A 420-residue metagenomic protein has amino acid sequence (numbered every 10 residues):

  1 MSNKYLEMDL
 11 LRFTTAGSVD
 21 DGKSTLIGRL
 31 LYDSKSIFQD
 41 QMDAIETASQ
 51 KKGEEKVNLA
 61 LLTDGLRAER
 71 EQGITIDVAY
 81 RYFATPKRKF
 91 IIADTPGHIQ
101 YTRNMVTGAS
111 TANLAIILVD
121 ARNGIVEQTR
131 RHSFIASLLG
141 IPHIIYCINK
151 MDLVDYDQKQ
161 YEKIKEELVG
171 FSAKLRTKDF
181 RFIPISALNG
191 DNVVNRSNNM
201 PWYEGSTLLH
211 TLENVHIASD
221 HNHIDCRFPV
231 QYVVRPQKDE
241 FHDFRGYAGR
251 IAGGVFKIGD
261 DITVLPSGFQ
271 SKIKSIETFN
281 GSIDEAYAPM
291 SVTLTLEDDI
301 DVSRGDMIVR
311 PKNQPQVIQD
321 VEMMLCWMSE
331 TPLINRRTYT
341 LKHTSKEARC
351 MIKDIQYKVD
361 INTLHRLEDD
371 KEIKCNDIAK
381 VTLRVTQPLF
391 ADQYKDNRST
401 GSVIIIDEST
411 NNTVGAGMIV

Functional and structural regions predicted by a protein language model:
S2-Q100, A112: P-loop NTPase switch module centered on the Walker A-proximal segment
N3-E7, A16-S18, R67-T75, R81-A84 (+12 more regions): Replace "in large, NTP-powered and nucleic-acid-processing enzymes" with "in large, NTP-powered factors and other
R12-A16, L153-Y156, Q160, G170 (+1 more regions): C-terminal effector modules of nucleic-acid-centric enzymes and ribosome-associated factors
D20, L26, I45, G73 (+13 more regions): Residue-level signature of catalytic and energy-coupling elements of molecular machines, predominantly ATP/GTP-dependent
L26-L30, A44, N104, Q128-I135 (+2 more regions): Alpha-helical scaffold elements adjacent to nucleotide-binding pockets in ATP/GTP-utilizing enzyme cores
I45, D120-A121, I145-E162, F182-M200 (+2 more regions): G-domain G4 guanine-recognition motif of GTPases
R88-F90, T95-Y101, A109-S133, L138-E162: Conserved Switch II/interswitch segment of TRAFAC-class P-loop GTPases
E162, V169-S303, V309-T331: Conserved catalytic-core segments of large NTP-driven translation/proteostasis enzymes
